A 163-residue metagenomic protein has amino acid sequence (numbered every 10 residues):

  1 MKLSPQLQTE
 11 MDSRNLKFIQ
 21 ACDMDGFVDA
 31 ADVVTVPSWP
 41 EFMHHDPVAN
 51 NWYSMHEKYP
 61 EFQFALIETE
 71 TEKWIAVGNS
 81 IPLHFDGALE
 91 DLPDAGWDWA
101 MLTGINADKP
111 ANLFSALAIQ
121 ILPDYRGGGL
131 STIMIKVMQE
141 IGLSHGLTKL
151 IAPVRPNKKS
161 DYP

Functional and structural regions predicted by a protein language model:
K2-D91: Short amphipathic alpha-helix that is part of the acyltransferase structural core
P37-W39, G96-M101, I133-V137: Short, low-complexity, polar/charged sequence segments that are solvent-exposed and flexible
E41-H44, A100-I105, Q139-L143: Glycine-rich loops and low-complexity Gly/Arg-rich segments that provide flexible linkers or classic glycine-based
N51, A116, M134-M138: Short, hydrophobic/aromatic alpha-helical segments in well-folded domains
E57-Y59, F114, M134: Short, surface-exposed loop/turn motifs at beta-strand boundaries within globular domains
K73, G78-Q120, R126, K149-P163: Conserved acyl-donor/pantetheine-binding loop and adjacent beta-alpha core of acyl/acetyltransferases and related
G127-S144, K149-A152: Conserved acetyl-CoA-binding loop-helix of GNAT-fold acetyltransferases
